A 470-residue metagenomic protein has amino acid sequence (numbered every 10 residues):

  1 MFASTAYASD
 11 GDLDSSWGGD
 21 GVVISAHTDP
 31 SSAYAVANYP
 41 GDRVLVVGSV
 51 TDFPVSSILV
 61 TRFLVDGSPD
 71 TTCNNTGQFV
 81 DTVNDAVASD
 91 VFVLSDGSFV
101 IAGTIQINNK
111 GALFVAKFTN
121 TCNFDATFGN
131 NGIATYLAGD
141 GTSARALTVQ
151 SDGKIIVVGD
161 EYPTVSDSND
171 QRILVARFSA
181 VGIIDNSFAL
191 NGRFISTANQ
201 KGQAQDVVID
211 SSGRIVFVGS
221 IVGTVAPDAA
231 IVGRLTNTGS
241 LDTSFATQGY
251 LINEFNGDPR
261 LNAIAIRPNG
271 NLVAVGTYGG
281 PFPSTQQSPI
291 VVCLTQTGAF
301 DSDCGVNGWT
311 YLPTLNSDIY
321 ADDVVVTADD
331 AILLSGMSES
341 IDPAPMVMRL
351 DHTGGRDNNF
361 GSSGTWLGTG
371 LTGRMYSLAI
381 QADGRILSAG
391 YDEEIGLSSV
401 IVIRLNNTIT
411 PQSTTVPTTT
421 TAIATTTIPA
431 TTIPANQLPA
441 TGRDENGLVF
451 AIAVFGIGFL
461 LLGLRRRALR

Functional and structural regions predicted by a protein language model:
S4-S413: A sequence-level/structural motif corresponding to short, flexible coil/turn segments enriched in small polar residues
S377, P417, L438-P439: Ser/Thr-rich, Pro/Gly/Ala-heavy low-complexity intrinsically disordered linkers and tails of secreted extracellular
P411-I433: Extracellular mucin-like PTS domains
A430-F450: Extracellular Ser/Thr-rich, low-complexity/disordered mucin-like segments
G442, L469-R470: Short, intrinsically disordered, low-complexity terminal/loop segments
G447-R467: A cross-kingdom C-terminal cell-surface attachment/processing module
